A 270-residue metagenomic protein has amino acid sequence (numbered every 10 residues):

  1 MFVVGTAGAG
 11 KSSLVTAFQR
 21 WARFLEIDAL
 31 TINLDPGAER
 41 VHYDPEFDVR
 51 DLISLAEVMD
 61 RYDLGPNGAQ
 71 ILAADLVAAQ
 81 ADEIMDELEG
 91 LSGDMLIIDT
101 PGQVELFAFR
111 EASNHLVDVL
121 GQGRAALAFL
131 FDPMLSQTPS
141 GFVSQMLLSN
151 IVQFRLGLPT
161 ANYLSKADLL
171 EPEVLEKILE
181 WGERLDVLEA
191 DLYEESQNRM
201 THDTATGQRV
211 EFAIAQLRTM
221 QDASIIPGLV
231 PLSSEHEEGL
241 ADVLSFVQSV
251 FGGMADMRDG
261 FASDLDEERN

Functional and structural regions predicted by a protein language model:
M1-V4, A9-A126: Nucleotide-state-sensitive switch-loop elements of NTP-binding domains
V3-V4, N33, I97-T100, A128-M134 (+2 more regions): Conserved beta-strand segments of the P-loop GTPase G domain that flank and frequently precede/overlap
G8, P36, G102-Q103, M134-S136 (+2 more regions): Conserved beta-strand elements of beta-rich interaction domains across eukaryotes, especially beta-propellers
G10, L170, E235-F251: Conserved GTPase G-domain signal focused on the G5
E105-I214, M220-Q221: Conserved catalytic-core segment of NTP-binding enzymes
R218-E235: Beta-strand-loop-alpha "switch" segments that mediate conformational coupling across diverse proteins
V243-N270: C-terminal accessory extensions appended to soluble enzyme cores
